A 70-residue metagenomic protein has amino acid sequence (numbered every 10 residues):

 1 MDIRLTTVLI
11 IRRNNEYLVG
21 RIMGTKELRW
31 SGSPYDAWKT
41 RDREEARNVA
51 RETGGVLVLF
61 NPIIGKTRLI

Functional and structural regions predicted by a protein language model:
M1-D2: Terminus-proximal functional modules
L5-P34: Short aromatic-glycine-(Arg/Gly/Cys) micro-motifs in beta-strand/loop hairpins
A37-I70: Short, mixed-charge low-complexity intrinsically disordered segments
